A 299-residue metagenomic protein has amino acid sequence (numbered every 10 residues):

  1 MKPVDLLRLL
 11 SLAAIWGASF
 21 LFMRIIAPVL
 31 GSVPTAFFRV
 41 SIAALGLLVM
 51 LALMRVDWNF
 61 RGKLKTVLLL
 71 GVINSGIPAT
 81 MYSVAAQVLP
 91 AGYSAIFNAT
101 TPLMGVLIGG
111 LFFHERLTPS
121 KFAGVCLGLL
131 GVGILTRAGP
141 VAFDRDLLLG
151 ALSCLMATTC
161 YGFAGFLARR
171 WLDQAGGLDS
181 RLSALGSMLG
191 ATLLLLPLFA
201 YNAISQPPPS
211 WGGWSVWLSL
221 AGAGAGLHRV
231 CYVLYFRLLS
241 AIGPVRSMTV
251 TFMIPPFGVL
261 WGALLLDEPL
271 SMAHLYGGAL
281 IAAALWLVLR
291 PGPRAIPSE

Functional and structural regions predicted by a protein language model:
M1-K2, G292-E299: Intrinsic disorder in cytosolic terminal tails and internal cytosolic loops of multi-pass membrane transporters
L7-R8, P34-V49, L69, G124-L130 (+2 more regions): Hydrophobic alpha-helical transmembrane segments of multi-pass integral membrane proteins, especially transporters
A13, A36-F38, S75, A79 (+3 more regions): Helix-helix packing/entry segments at the starts of transmembrane helices
I15, S19-F20, L48-N98, I134 (+1 more regions): Specific transmembrane alpha-helical segments of multi-pass solute transporters/efflux pumps, especially DMT/EamA
G17, L21, L48, V72-G76 (+8 more regions): Hydrophobic/small/kink-forming positions within alpha-helical transmembrane segments of polytopic membrane proteins
F22-V29, Q87, T136-L147, Q174 (+3 more regions): Membrane-interface helix termini and inter-helical loops of multi-pass transporters
I26, T35, R39, A85 (+6 more regions): Hydrophobic/aromatic residues within transmembrane alpha-helices of multi-pass small-molecule transporters
L47, I108, L117-G139, L195 (+3 more regions): Hydrophobic transmembrane alpha-helices of multi-pass small-molecule transport proteins
